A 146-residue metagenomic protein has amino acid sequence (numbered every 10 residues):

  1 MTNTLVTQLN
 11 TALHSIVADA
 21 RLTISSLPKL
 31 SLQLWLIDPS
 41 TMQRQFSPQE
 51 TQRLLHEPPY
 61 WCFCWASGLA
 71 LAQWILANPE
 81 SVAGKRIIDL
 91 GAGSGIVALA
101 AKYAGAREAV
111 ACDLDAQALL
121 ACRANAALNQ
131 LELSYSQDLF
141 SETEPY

Functional and structural regions predicted by a protein language model:
M1-Q43: N-terminal auxiliary segments of SAM/dcSAM-dependent transferases
T7-A12, I37-T41, F63-C64, C112 (+1 more regions): Short linear motifs at secondary-structure transitions and domain/linker junctions
T23, L34, T51, L69-A70 (+1 more regions): A broad, low-specificity signal for short, low-complexity segments enriched in glycine/proline and polar/charged
M42-F46, A98-A100: Short acidic/His/Gly/Ser-rich catalytic and metal-binding motifs that mark active-site loops of diverse hydrolases
P48-E57: Glycine/charged-rich beta-loop-alpha catalytic/anionic-binding loops adjacent to active sites
H56-C64: Class I SAM-dependent methyltransferase Rossmann-like catalytic core, especially the SAM/SAH-binding loop
S67, A72-S141: Conserved SAM/SAH cofactor-binding pocket of Class I
Y146: Short SAM/SAH-binding signature in class I
